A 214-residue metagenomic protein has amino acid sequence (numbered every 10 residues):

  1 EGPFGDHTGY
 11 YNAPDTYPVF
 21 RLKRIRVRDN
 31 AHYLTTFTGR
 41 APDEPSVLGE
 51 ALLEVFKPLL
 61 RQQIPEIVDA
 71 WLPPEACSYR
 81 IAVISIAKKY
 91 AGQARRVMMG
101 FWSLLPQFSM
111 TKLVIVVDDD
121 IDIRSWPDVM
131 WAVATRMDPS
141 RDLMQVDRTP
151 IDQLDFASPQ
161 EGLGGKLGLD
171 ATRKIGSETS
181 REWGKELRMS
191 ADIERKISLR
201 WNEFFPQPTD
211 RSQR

Functional and structural regions predicted by a protein language model:
E1-R214: Charged, compositionally biased interaction regions
